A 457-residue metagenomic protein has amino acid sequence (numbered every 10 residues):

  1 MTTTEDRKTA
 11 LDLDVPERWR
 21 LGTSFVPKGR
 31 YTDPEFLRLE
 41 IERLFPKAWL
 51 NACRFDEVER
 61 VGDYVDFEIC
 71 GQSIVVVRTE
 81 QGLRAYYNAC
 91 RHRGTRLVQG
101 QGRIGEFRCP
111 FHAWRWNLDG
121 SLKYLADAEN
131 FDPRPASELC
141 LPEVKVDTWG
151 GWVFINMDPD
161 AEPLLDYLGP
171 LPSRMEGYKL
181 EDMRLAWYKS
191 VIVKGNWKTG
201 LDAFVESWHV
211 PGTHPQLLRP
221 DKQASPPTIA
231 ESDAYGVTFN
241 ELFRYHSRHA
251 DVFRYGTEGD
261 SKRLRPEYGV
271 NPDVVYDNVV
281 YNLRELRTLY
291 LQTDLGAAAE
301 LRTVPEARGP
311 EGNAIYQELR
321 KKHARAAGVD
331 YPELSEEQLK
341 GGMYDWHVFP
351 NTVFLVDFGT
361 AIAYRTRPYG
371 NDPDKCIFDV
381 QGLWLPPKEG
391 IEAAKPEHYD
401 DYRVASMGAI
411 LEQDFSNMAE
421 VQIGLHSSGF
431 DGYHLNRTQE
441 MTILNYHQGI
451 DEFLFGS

Functional and structural regions predicted by a protein language model:
T2-T4: N-terminal low-complexity, Ser/Thr- and acidic-residue-enriched intrinsically disordered segments
D14-K28, E181-D182, E389-E392: Short, contiguous pre-domain boundary segments
W19, S24, G29-I69: Non-catalytic accessory segments flanking enzyme active sites
F45-W49, T95, H209: Generic structural signal for secondary-structure transition and capping sites
P46-E57, L125-N130, W346-F349: Short Pro/Gly-enriched beta-strand edge/turn motifs at strand-loop
A52, L97, L122, F430 (+1 more regions): Short clusters of hydrophobic/aromatic residues that line enzyme substrate/ligand-binding pockets
E57-G177: Rieske [2Fe-2S] iron-sulfur-binding domain
V77, D147, W152-S457: C-terminal catalytic domain of Rieske-type non-heme iron oxygenases
